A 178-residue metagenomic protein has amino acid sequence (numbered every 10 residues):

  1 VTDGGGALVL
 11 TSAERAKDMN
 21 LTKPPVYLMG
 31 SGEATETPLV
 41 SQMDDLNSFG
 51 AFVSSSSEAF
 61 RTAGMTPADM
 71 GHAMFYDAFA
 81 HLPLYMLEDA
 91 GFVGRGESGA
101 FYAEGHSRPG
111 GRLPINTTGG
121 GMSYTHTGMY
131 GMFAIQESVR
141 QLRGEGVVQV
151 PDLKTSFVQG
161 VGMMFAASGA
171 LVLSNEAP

Functional and structural regions predicted by a protein language model:
V1-S54, E58, E104-T118, M122 (+3 more regions): Condensing-enzyme catalytic core mediating Claisen C-C bond formation in acyl metabolism
L8-R15, H126-G146: Active-site-proximal alpha-helical scaffold in enzymes
R15-A16, S31-A34, A59-A63, D89-V93 (+1 more regions): Change "in soluble alpha/beta enzymes" to "in soluble alpha/beta proteins
N20, S55-D69, G146: Phosphate/pyrophosphate-binding loops at sites that engage ATP/ADP/AMP, CoA/4′-phosphopantetheine, polyphosphate
P38-D45, D77-A100, M164-V172: Short glycine/threonine-rich loop-to-helix capping motif typified by GTGT followed within a few residues by an Asp-Pro
G50-S54, E58, A68, D77-Y85 (+1 more regions): Feature representing long, continuous alpha-helical segments
A73-A78, K154-G162: A glycine-rich phosphate-binding loop feature that marks nucleotide/adenosyl-phosphate handling sites
V93-G105, G146-P151: A glycine-biased, small/acidic residue-tolerant capping/turn segment at secondary-structure junctions
